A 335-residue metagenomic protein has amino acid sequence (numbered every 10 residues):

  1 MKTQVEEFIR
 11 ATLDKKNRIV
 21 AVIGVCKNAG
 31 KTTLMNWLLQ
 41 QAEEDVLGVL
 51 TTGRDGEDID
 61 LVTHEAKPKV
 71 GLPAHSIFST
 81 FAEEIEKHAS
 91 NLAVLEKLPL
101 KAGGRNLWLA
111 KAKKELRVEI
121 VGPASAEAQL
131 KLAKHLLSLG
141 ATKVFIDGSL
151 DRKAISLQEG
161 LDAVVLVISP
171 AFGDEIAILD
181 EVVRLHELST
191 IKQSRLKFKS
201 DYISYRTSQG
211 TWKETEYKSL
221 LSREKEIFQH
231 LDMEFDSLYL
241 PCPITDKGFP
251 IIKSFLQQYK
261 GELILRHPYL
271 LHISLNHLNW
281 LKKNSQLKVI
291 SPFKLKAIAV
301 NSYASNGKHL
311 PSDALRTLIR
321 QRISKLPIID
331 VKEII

Functional and structural regions predicted by a protein language model:
M1-K16, Q41-D45, A314-I335: N-terminal charge/polar-biased segments
Q4-E57: Walker A (P-loop) phosphate-binding motif
I19-V25, K111-G122: Short, basic, glycine/proline-bearing loop/turn elements
G30, G56-D60, K153-I155, D174: Short active-site-adjacent helix-start/loop capping segments
N36-K111, L315, Q321: N-terminal phosphate/diphosphate-binding loop that engages ATP/GTP or pyrophosphate donors across diverse enzyme folds
G48-T52, I120-G122, V144-G148, L166 (+2 more regions): General beta-strand structural signal in soluble alpha/beta enzymes
L107, E115-A124, A128-K134: An acidic, phosphate/nucleotide-engaging active-site surface
S125, Q129-R322: Conserved catalytic-core segment of NTP-binding enzymes
